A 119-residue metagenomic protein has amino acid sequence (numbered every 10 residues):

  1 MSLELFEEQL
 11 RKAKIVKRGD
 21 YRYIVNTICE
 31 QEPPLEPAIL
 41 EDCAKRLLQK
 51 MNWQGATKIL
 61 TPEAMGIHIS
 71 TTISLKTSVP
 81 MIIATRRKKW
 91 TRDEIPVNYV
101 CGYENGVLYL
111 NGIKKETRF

Functional and structural regions predicted by a protein language model:
M1-G55: Active-site-facing substrate-recognition patch
L35-I39, L60, V97-Y99: Short, flexible loop segments at the rims of nucleotide/cofactor-binding pockets, characterized by
L40, M65-G66: N-terminal, charged amphipathic alpha-helical interaction modules
K45-L47, H68-I69, N105-Y109: A generic local structural motif
G55-E63: Short glycine-rich phosphate-binding loop at a beta-alpha junction
P62-A64, R86-R87: Histidine- and/or cysteine-centered catalytic micro-motif in compact active-site loops
H68-T77: Short Gly/Thr/Asp-enriched flexible loops that form oxyanion-binding sites at enzyme active sites
S78-F119: Short, glycine/charge-rich flexible loops or terminal/linker lids adjacent to PRPP-binding catalytic cores
